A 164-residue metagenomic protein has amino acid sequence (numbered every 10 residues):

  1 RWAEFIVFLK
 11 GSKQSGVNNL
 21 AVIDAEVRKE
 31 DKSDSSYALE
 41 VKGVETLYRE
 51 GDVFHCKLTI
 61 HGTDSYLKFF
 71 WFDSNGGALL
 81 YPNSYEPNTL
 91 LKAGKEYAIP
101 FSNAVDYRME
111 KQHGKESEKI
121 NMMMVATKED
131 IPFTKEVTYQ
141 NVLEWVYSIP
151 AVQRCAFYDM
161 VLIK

Functional and structural regions predicted by a protein language model:
R1-K164: Secretory-pathway glycoprotein ectodomains that are cysteine- and/or Ser/Thr/Pro-rich
